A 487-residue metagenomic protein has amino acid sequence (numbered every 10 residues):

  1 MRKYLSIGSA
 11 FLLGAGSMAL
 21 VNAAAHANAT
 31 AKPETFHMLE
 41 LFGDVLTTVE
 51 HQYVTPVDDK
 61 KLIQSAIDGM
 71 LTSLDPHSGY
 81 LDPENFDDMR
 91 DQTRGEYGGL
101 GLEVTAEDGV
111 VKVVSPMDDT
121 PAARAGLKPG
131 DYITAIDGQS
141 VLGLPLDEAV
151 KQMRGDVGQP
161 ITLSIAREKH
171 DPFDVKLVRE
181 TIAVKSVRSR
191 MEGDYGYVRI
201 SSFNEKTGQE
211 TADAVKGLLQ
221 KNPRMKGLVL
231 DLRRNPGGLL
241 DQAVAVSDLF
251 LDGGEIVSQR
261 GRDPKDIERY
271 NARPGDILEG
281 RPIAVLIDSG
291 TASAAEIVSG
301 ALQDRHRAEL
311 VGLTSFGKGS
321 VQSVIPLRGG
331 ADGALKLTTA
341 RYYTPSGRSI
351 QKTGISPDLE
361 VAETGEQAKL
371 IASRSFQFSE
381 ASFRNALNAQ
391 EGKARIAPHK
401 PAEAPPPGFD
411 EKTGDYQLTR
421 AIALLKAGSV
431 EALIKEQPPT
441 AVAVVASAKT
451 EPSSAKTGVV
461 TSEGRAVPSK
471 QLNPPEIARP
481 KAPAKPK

Functional and structural regions predicted by a protein language model:
M1-L228, R234-P236, P407-K487: Flexible, low-complexity junctional segments that flank or bridge functional domains
Y4-L5, A15, A19-A25, R188-K487: C-terminal "post-core" interaction segments
